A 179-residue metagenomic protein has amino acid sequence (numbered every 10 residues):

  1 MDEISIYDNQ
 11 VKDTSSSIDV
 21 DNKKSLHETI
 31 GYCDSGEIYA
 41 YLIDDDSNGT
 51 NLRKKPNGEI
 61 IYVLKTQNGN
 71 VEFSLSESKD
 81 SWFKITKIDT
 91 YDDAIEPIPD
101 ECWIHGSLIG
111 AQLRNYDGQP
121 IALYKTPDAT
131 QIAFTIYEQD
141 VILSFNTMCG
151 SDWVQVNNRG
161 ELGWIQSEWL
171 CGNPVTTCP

Functional and structural regions predicted by a protein language model:
I4-Y7, V11-E37, T86-Q119, N157-P179: Boundary regions of SH3-family modules and the immediately adjacent low-complexity/disordered segments in eukaryotic
T29-Y32, I38-I43, V71-E77, G110-R114 (+1 more regions): Short linear motifs in intrinsically disordered
D45-S47: Short, solvent-exposed loop/edge segments of extracellular or virion-exposed proteins
K55-I61, T126-Q131: Short alpha-helix capping/helix-loop boundary micro-motifs
I61-W103, Y137-E168: SH3/SH3-like beta-barrel superfamily modules
Q112-M148: Short, solvent-exposed interaction modules
